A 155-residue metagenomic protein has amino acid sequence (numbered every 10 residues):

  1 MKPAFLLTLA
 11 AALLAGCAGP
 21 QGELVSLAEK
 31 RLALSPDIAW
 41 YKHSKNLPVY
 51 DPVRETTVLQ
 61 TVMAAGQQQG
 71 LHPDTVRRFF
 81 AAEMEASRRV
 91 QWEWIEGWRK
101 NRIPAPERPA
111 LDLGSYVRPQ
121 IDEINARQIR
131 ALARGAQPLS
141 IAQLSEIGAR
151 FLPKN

Functional and structural regions predicted by a protein language model:
A4-L14: Sec-dependent N-terminal signal peptides
P20-A82: N-terminal Sec/ER secretory leader and immediately downstream segment of secreted/extracellular precursors
V49-A65, R102-L113, I141-R150: Charge-rich, acidic-biased intrinsically disordered regions
R77-P138: Surface-exposed, polar helix/loop patches in the mature regions of secreted/periplasmic/lumenal proteins that form
R130-N155: Glycine-rich, aromatic-bearing surface loops/beta-hairpins
